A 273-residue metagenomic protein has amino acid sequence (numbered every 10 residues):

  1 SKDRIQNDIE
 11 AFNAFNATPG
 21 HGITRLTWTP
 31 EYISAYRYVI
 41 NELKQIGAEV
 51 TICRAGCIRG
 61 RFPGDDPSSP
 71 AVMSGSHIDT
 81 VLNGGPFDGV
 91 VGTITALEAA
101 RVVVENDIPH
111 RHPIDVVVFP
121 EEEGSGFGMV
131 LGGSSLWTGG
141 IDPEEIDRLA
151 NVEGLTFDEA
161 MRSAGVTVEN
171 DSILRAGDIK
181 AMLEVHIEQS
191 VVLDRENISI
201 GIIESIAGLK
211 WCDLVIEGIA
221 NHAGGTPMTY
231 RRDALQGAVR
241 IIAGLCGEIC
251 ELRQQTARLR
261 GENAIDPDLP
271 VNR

Functional and structural regions predicted by a protein language model:
S1-T29, P120: N-terminal capping segment at the start of a domain
R4, D8-A11, F15, Y38 (+2 more regions): Generic non-transmembrane alpha-helical segments
P19-T29, I46, A220-T226: Glycine-rich, flexible beta-strand/loop modules in the N-terminal catalytic cores of phosphate-handling
I40-K44, C53, I58-G154, D158-A160 (+1 more regions): Active-site metal-coordination/substrate-binding segment of hydrolases, especially metallo-dependent peptidases
E121-E122, G128-R273: Midchain, well-structured core segments that form catalytic/ion-binding scaffolds
